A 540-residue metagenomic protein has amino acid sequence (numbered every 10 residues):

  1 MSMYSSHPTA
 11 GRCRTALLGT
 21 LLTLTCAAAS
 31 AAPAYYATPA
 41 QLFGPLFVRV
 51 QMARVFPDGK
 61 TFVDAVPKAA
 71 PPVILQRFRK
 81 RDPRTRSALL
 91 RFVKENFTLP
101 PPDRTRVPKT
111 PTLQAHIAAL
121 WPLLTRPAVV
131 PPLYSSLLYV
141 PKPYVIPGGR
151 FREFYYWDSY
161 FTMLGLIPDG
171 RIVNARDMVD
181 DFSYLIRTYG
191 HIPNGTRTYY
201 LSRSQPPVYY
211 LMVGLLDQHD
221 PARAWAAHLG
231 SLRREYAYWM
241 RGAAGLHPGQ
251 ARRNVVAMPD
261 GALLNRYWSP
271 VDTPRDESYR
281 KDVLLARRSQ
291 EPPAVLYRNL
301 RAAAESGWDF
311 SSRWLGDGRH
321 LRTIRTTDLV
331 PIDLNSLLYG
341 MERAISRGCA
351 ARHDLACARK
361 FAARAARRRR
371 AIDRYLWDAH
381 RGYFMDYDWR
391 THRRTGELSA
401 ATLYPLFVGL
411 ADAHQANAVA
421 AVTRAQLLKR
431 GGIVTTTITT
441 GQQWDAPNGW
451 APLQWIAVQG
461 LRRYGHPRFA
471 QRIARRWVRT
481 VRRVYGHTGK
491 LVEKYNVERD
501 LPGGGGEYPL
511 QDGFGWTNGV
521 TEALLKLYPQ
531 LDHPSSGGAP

Functional and structural regions predicted by a protein language model:
Y4-L17: Bacterial N-terminal signal peptides that target proteins for export
A16-A27: Bacterial N-terminal signal peptides
A29-A31: Boundary at the C-terminal end of the N-terminal hydrophobic targeting segment
L42, L46-E153, D177-S183, Y189-I192 (+4 more regions): Extended glycan-interaction surfaces of carbohydrate-active proteins
Y155-L185, A401-A413, Q454-P467: Alpha-helical support elements that line or immediately flank enzyme active sites and cofactor-binding pockets
R171-F182, A222-G242, M341, H353-I372 (+3 more regions): Extended, well-ordered alpha-helical scaffold segments
I186-H228, Q511: Aromatic/His-enriched, Gly/Pro-containing loop or helix-boundary segments that lie immediately adjacent to catalytic
R325-D354, F361, A446-I456, G460-Y464 (+1 more regions): Long, repeat-rich segments with strong aromatic
